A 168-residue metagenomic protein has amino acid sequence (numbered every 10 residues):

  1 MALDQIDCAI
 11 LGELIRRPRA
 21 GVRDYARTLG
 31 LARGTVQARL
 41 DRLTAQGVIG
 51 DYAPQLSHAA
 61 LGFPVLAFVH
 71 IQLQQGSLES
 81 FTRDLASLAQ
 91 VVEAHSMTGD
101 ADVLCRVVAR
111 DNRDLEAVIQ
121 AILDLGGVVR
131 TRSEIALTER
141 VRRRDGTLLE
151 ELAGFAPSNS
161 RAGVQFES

Functional and structural regions predicted by a protein language model:
M1-S168: A compositional/biophysical signature of low hydrophobicity enriched in polar/charged and small residues
